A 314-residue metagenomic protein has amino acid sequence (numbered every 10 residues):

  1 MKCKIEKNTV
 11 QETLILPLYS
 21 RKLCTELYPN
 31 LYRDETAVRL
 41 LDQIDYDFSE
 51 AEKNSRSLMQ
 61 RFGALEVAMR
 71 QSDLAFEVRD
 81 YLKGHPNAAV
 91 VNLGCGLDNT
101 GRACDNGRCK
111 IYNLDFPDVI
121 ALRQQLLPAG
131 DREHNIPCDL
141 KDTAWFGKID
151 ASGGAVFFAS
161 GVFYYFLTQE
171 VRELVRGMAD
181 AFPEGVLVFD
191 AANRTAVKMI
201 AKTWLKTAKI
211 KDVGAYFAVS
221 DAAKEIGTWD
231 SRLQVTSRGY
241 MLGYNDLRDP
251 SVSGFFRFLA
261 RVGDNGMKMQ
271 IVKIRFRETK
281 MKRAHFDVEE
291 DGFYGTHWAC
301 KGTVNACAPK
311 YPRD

Functional and structural regions predicted by a protein language model:
M1-V91, C95-C138, A151-S152: Rossmann-like AdoMet
T143-S152: Short amphipathic alpha-helix with an adjacent loop that forms part of the alpha/beta core around
F157-F158: A conserved beta-strand element that flanks and buttresses the S-adenosyl-L-methionine
Y165-M178: A short, conserved alpha-helix within the catalytic core of class I
A181-R194: Conserved beta-strand signature within the Rossmann-like core of class I S-adenosyl-L-methionine
K198-V213: Short, glycine-/aromatic-enriched active-site segment of Class I SAM-dependent methyltransferases
V213-Y240: Short alpha-helix
T279-G295, T303, R313: Positively charged N-terminal leader segments that act as targeting/secretion signals
